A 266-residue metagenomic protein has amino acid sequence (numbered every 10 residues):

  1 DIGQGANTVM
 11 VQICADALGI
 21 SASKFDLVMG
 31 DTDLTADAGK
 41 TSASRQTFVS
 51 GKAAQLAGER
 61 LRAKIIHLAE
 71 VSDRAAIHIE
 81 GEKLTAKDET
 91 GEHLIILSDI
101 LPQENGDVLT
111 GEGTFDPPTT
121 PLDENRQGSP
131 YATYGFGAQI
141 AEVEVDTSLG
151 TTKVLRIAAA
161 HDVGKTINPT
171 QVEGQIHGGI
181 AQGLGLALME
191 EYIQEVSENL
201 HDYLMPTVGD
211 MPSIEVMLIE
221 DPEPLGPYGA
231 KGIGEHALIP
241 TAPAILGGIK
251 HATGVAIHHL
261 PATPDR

Functional and structural regions predicted by a protein language model:
N7-T8: Conserved strand-to-helix beginnings and helix N-cap segments that scaffold or border functional pockets
Q12-R266: C-terminal catalytic domains of large/alpha subunits in multi-subunit enzymes
